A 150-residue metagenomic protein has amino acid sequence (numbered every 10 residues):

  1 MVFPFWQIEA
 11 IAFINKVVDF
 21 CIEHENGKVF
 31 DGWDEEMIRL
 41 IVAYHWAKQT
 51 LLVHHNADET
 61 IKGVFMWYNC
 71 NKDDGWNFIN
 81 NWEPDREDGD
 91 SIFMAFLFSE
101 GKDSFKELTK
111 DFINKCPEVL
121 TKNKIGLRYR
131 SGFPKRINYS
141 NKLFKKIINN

Functional and structural regions predicted by a protein language model:
M1-M37: Short amphipathic alpha-helix that is part of the acyltransferase structural core
V2-F3, Q7, L143-N150: Mixed-charge, low-complexity intrinsically disordered regions
C21, E25, I41-H45, F112-L120: Hydrophobic, Leu/Ile/Phe/Ala-enriched alpha-helical segments that form helix-helix packing faces
R39-A57, Y68-D74: A short helix-loop-beta-strand connector motif used in the catalytic cores of GNAT acetyltransferases and, in some
L52-H55, V64-M66, K124-Y129: A structural signal for short, well-ordered beta-strand segments and their strand-loop junctions that often border
E59-F65, I92: Glycine-rich phosphate/pyrophosphate-binding loop shared by adenosine-nucleotide-utilizing enzymes
D74-F144: Acyl-donor binding region in acyl/amide transferases
